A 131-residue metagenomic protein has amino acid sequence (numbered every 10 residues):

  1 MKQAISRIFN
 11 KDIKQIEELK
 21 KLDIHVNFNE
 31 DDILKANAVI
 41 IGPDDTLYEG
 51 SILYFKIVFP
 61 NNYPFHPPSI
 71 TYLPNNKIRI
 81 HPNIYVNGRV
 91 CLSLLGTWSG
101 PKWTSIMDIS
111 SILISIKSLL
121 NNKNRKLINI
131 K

Functional and structural regions predicted by a protein language model:
M1-I52, V58-K131: UBC/E2-like fold recognition across ubiquitin and ubiquitin-like conjugation systems, capturing catalytically active
